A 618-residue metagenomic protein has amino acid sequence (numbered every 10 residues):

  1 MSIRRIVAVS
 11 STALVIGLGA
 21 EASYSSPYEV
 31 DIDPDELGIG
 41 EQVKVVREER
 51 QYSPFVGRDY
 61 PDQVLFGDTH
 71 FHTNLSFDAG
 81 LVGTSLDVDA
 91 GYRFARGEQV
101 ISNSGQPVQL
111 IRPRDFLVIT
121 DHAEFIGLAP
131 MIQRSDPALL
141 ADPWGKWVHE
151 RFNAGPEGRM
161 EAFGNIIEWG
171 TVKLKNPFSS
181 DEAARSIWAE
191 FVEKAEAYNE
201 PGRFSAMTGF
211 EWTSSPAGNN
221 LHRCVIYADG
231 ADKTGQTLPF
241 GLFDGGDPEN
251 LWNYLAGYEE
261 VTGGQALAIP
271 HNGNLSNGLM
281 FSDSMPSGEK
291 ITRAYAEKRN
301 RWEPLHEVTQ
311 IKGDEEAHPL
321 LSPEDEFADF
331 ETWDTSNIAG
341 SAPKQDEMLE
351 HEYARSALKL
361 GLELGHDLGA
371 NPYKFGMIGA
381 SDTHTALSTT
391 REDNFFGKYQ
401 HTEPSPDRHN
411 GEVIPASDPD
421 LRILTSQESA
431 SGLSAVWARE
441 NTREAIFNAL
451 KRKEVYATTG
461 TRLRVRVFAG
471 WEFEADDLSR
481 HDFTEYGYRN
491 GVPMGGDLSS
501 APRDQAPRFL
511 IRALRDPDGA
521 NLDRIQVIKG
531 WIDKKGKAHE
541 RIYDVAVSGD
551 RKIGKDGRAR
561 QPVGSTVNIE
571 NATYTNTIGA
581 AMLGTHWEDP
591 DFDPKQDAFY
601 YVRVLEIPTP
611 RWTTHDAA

Functional and structural regions predicted by a protein language model:
S2-A22: Gram-negative bacterial Sec-dependent N-terminal signal peptides
Y24-V88, Y92-A95, Q99-A141, W147 (+5 more regions): C-terminal functional module detector
P143-L174: Aromatic- and acidic-residue-enriched carbohydrate-binding clefts of CAZyme catalytic domains
P156, S180, G241-G245: Aromatic/His-enriched, Gly/Pro-containing loop or helix-boundary segments that lie immediately adjacent to catalytic
I226-A228: Long, charge-dense tracts
A231, G241-G246, A328-E331: Conserved, charged catalytic cores of large soluble enzymes
A231-G235, V308: Active-site gating/metal-coordination segments in enzymes
P239, N250-L251: Acidic, metal/ion-coordinating pockets
